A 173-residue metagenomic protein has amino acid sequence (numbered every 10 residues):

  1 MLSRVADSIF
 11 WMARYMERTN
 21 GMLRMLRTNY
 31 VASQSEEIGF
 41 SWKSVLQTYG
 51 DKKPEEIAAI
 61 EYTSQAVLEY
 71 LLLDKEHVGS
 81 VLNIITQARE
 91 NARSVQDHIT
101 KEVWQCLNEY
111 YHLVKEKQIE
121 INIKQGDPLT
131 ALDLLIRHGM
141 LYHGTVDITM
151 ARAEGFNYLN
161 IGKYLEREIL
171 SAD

Functional and structural regions predicted by a protein language model:
M1-D173: Alpha-helical transmembrane segments and their helix-helix packing motifs
